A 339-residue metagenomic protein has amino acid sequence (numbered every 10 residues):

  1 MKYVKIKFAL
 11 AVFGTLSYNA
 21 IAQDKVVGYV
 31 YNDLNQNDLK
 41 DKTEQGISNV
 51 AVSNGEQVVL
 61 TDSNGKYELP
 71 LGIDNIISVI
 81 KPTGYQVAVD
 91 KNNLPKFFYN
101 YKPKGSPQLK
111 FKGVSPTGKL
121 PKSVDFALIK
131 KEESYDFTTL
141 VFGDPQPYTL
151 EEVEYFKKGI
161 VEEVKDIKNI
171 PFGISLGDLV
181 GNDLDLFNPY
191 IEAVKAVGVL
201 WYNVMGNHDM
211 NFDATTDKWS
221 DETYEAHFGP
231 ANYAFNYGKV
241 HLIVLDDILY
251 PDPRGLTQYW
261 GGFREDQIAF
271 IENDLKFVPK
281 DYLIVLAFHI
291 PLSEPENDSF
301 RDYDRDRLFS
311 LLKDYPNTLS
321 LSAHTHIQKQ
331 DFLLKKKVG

Functional and structural regions predicted by a protein language model:
M1-K25: Bacterial Sec-dependent N-terminal signal peptides
Q23, Y29-G46: Structural motif
V26-N32, G65, F126: A short, amphipathic beta-strand motif
D38-K40, S53-P70: Short, acidic Ser/Thr/Gly-rich low-complexity loop/linker segments typical of extracellular and cell-surface proteins
A51, E56-V58, I73-K102: A short, solvent-exposed beta-strand micro-motif common in secreted/extracellular proteins
F97-K104, S115, D185-E272, K276-V278 (+2 more regions): Extended active-site neighborhood of metal-dependent phosphoesterases/phosphodiesterases
P107-F187: N-terminal active-site segment of His-dependent metallophosphoesterases
V141-G143, F172-D178, N182, W201-N207 (+2 more regions): Active-site neighborhood of phospho(di)ester-bond hydrolases with catalytic His/Asp-centered motifs
